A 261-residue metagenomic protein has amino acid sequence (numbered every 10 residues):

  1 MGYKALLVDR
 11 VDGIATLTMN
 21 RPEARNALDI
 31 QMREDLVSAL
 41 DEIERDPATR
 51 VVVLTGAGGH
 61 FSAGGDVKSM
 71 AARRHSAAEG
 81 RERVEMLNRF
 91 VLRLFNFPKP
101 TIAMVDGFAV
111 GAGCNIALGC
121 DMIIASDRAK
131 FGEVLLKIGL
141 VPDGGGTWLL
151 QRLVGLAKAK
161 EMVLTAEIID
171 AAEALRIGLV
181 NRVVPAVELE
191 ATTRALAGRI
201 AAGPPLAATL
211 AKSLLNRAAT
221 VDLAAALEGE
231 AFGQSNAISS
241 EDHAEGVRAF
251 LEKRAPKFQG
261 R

Functional and structural regions predicted by a protein language model:
M1-A57, L92: Conserved CoA-thioester-binding segment of acyl-CoA-metabolizing enzymes
N20, N26-D29, G56-G58, G64-D66 (+5 more regions): Conserved phosphate-binding and hydrolysis motifs of nucleotide-dependent enzymes
M32-D35, R83-M86, I116, L189 (+1 more regions): Hydrophobic alpha-helical membrane-association signature
G56-R93, A109, G139, D222: Glycine- (often His-adjacent) and acidic-residue-rich active-site loop that binds/positions the CoA thioester
L92-A208, A231, S235, S239-S240 (+3 more regions): Crotonase-fold acyl-CoA enzyme core
K212-V221: Short, charged, surface-exposed hinge/linker loops at domain edges that act as mobile lids or interdomain connectors
